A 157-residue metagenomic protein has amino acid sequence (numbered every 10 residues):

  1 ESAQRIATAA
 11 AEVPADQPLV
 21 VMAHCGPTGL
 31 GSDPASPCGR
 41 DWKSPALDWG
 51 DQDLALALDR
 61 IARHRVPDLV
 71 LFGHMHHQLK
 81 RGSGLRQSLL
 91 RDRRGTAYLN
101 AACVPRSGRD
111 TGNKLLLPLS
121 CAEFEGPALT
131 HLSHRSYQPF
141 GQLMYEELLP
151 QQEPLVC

Functional and structural regions predicted by a protein language model:
E1-T8, L47-L56, N113-S120: Well-ordered, non-membrane alpha-helical segments in soluble/globular domains
S2-V21: Short amphipathic alpha-helices and their capping/turn segments at secondary-structure boundaries
T8-P14, D59-V66, S88-L90: Alpha-helix termini
Q17-V66: Active-site-proximal segments of metal-dependent phosphoesterases and phosphodiesterases across multiple
V20, L69-L71, A97-L99: Hydrophobic/aromatic beta-strand patches that form the interior of the parallel beta-sheet core in alpha/beta enzyme
M22-G26, V70-K80: Histidine-centered catalytic micro-motifs
Q52-D59, H76, C103-R106: A short, hydrophobic secondary-structure junction motif
V66, H77-C157: Binuclear metal-dependent phosphoesterase catalytic core
